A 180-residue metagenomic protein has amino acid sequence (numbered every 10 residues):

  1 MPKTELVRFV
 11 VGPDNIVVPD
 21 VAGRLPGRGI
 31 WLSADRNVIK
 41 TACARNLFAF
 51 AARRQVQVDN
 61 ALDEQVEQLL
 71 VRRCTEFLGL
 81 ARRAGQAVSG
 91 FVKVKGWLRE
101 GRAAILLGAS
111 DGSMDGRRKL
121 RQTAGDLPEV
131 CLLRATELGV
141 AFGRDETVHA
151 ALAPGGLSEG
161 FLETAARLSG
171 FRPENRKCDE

Functional and structural regions predicted by a protein language model:
M1-F50, R54: N-terminal cysteine/histidine-rich coordination modules
T4, R28, Q57, A61 (+6 more regions): Charged, alpha-helix-enriched surfaces in structured cytosolic catalytic cores of large nucleotide-utilizing machines
I16, I30-W31, A104-I105, P128-V130 (+1 more regions): Structural motif
G23-P26, T123, G143-R144: Short glycine-enriched loop/turn motifs at secondary-structure junctions
N37-M114: Extended interfacial segments that mediate partner engagement and assembly in macromolecular machines
R102, R118-A124: Short helix-coil boundary/hinge micro-motifs
D126-R167: Short basic, glycine-rich beta-strand/loop surfaces that mediate nucleic-acid
E163-E180: Short, charged, intrinsically disordered terminal tails
